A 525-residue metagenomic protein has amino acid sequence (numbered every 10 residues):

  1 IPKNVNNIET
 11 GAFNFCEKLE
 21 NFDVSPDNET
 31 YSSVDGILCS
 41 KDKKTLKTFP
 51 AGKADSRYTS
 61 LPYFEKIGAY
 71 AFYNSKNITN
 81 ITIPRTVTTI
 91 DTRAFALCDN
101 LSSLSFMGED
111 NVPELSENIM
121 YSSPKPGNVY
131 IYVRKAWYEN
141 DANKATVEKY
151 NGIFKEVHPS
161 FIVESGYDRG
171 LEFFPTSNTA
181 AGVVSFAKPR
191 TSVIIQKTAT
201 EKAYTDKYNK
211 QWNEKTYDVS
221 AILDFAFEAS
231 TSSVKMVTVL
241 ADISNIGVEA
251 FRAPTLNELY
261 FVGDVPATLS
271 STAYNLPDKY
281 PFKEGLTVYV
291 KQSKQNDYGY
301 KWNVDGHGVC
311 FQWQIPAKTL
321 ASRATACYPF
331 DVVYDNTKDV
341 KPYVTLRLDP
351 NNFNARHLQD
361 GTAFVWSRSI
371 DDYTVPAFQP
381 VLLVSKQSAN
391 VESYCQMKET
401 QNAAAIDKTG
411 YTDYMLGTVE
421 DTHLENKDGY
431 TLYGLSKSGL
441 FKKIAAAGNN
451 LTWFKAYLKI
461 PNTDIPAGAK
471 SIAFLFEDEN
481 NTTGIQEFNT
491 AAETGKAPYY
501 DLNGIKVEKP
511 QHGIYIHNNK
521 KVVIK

Functional and structural regions predicted by a protein language model:
I1-N7, C16-K66, Y73-T89, C98-E114 (+7 more regions): Structural signature of tandem-repeat unit edges
T10-A12, T48, G68-A71, D91-A94 (+3 more regions): Consensus positions within tandem repeat domains that build extended binding/scaffold surfaces
N14-F15, L38, A96, E117-P124 (+3 more regions): A structural signal for leucine-rich repeat
D23, K149-G152, I162-S185, Y300-P350: GGW-centered surface loops in extracellular recognition modules
N140-Y150, D297-D305, N390-E399, P466-S471 (+1 more regions): Short, surface-exposed terminal/edge motifs of secreted or surface/virion proteins that either
F154-H158, E164, V237, V309-P316 (+1 more regions): Intrinsically disordered, low-complexity repeat and linker tracts
G308-K341, S369-T483: A short, polar beta-strand/turn micro-motif
N354-R356, N480-K525: C-terminal outer-membrane/trafficking sorting elements
